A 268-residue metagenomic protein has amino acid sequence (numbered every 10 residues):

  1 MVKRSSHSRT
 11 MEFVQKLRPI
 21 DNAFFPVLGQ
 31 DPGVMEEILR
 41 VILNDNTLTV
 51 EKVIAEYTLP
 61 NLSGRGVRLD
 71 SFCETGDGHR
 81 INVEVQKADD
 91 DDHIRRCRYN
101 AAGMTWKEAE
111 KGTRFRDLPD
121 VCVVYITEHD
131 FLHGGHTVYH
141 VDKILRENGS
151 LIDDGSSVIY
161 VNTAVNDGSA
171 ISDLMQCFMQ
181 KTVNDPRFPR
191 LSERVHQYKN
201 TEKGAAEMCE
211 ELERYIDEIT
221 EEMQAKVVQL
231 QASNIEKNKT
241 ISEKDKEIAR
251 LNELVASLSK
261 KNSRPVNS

Functional and structural regions predicted by a protein language model:
M1-D154: Accessory alpha/beta interaction modules
V2-Q15, P19, A23, I81-Q86 (+1 more regions): Short, charged alpha-helical interaction segments and adjacent helix-coil junctions
A88, A164-N166: Short, surface-exposed acidic/glycine-rich loop or hinge patches that mediate macromolecular interfaces
F131, N166-G168: Short Gly/Pro-enriched loop/turn and capping motifs at secondary-structure junctions
G135-T137, A170-L174: Short conserved micro-motifs at the rims of enzyme active sites and ligand-binding pockets
L145-D154, I159-A164, L174-V183: Low-complexity, glycine/alanine/valine/leucine- and proline-rich hydrophobic stretches
E147-S157, S169, R190-E193, N200: Conserved, surface-exposed functional patches that form binding/active-site neighborhoods
